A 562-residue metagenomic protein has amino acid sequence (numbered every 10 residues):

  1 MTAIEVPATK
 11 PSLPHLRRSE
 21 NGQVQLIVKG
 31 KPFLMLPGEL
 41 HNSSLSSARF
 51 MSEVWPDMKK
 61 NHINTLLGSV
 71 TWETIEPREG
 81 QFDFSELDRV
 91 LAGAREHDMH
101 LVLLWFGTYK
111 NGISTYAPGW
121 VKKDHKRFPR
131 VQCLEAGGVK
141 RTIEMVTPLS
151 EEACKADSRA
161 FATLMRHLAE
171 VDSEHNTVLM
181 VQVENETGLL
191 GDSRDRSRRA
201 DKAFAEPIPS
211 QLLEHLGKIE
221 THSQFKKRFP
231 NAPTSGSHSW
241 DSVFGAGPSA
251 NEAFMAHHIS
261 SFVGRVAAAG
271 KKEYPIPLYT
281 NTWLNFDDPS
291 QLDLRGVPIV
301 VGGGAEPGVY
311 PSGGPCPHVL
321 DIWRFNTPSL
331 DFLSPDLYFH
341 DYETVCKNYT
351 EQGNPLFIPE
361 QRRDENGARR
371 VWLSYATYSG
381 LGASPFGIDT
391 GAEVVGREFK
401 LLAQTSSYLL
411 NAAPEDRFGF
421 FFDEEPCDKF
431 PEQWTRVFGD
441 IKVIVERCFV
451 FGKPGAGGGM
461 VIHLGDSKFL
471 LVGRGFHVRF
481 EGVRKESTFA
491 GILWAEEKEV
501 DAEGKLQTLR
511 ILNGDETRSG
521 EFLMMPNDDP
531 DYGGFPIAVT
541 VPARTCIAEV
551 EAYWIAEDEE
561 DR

Functional and structural regions predicted by a protein language model:
M1-N64: N-terminal carbohydrate-binding accessory modules
A3-V6, W372-Q507: Aromatic- and carboxylate-lined catalytic core of secreted/periplasmic carbohydrate-active enzymes
F33-P37, T65, D98-V102, N176-Q182 (+4 more regions): Structural preference for beta-strand elements that scaffold enzyme active sites
S43-K60, P311-N326, D341-V345, A368-V371: Short, acidic/polar
F50-P129, L168, S260-E273: Aromatic-lined substrate-binding rim segments of carbohydrate-active enzymes
M99, R265-P275, V319-D416: Catalytic-core region of carbohydrate-active enzymes that cleave or remodel glycosidic bonds
F128-I322: Polysaccharide-binding and catalytic clefts of secreted carbohydrate-active enzymes
C448-F451, F469-R562: C-terminal beta-sandwich/jelly-roll accessory domains of carbohydrate-active enzymes
